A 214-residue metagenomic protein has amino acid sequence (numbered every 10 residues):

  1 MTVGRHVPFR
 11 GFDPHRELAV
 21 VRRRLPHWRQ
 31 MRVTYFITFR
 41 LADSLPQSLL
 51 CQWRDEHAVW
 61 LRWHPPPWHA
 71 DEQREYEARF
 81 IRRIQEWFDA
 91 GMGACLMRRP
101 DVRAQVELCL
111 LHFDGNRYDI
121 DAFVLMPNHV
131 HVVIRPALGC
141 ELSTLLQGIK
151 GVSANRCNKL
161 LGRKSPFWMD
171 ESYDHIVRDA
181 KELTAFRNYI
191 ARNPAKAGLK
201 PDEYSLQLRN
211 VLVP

Functional and structural regions predicted by a protein language model:
M1-P214: Short catalytic/metal-binding and nucleic-acid-binding patches
